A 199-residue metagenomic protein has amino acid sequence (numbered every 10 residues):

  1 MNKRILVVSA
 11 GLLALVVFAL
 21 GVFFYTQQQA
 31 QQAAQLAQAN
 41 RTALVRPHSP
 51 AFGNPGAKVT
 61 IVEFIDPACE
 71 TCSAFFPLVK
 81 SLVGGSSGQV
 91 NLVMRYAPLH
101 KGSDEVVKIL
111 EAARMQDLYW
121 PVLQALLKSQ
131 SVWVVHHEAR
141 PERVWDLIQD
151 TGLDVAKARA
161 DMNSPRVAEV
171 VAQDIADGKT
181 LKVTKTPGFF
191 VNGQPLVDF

Functional and structural regions predicted by a protein language model:
M1-Y25, W145-F199: C-terminal cap of thioredoxin/glutaredoxin-like
T26-T42: Ser/Thr/Pro/Gly-rich low-complexity linker/stalk segments immediately outside membranes or between
R41, H48-S49, M94, Q130: Generic secondary-structure boundary/loop-capping signal
T42-V59, G84: A short beta-strand-turn-helix
A43-L44, A74, V170: Short secondary-structure boundary/capping elements
G53, V62, V197: Residue-level detector of conserved, well-ordered beta-strand and adjacent loop positions that form binding/recognition
A57, V62-A68, S73-Q149, K179-T184: Structural alpha/beta surface segment adjacent to cysteine/selenocysteine redox centers across thiol/disulfide enzymes
